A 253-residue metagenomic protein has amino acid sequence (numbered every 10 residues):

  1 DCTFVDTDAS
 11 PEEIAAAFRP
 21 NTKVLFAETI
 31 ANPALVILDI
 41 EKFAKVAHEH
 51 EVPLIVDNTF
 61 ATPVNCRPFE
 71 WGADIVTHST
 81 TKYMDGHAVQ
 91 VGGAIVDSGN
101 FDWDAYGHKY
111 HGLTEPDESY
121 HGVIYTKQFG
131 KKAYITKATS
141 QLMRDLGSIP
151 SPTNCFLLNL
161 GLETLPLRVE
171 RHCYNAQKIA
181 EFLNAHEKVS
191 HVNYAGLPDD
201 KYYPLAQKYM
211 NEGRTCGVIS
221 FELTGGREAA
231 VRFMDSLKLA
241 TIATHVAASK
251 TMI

Functional and structural regions predicted by a protein language model:
D1-K188, N193: Conserved PLP-enzyme active-site core in the AAT-like
V169, Q177, L183-N184, K188-I253: Conserved C-terminal alpha-helix-loop-beta "cap" of PLP-dependent enzymes that closes/shapes the active-site mouth
